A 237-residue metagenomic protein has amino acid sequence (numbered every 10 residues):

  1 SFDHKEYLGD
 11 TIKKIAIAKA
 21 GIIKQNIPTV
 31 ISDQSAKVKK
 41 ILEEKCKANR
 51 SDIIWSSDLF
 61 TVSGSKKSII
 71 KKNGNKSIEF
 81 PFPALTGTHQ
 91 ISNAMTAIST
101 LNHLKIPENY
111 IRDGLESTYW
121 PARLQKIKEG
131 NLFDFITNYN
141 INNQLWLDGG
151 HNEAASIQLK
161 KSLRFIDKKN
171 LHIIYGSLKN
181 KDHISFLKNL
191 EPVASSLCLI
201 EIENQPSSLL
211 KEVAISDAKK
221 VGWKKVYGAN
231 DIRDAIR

Functional and structural regions predicted by a protein language model:
S1-H4, K14, K76-S196: Nucleotide phosphate-binding/pyrophosphate-handling subdomain across enzymes that bind or process nucleotide phosphates
F2-P81, A94-D113: Acidic, Mg2+-coordinating active-site environments of NTP-dependent enzymes
L8, V38, A155, L159 (+2 more regions): Amphipathic coiled-coil/heptad-repeat helices and related helical stalk/stem segments that mediate oligomerization
A20, L124, K160, R233-I236: Short hydrophobic/charged patches on amphipathic alpha-helices used for structural packing and interfaces
I27-T29, D52-I53, N170-I173, S195-C198: Hydrophobic beta-strand segments of well-ordered beta-sheets in folded domains
S32-D33, K45-G64, A84-G87, Y110-T118 (+5 more regions): Beta-strand->loop->alpha-helix junctions that form or flank phosphate-binding loops in nucleotide-handling enzymes
S35-I54, S63-K66, D134, N140-L147 (+1 more regions): C-terminal helical cap/extension that packs against the catalytic core of soluble nucleotide-cofactor enzymes
K72-P83, D217-Y227: A polyampholytic, Gly/Pro-enriched intrinsically disordered region
